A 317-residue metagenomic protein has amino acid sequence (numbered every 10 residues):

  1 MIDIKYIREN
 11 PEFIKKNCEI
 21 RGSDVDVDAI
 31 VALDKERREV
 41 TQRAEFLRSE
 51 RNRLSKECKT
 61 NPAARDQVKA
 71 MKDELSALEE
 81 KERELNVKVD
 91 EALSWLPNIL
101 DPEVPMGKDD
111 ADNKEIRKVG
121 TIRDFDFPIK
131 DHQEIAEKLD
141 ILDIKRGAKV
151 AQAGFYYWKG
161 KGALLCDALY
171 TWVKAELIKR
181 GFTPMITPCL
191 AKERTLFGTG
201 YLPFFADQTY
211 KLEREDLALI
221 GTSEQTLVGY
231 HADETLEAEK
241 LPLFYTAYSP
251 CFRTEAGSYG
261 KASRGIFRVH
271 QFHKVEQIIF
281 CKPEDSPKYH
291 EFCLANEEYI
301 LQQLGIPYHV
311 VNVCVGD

Functional and structural regions predicted by a protein language model:
M1-R123, E137, I141: N-terminal alpha-helical targeting/anchoring segments
K118-G316: TRNA-recognition modules of translation machinery and tRNA-sensing kinases, especially anticodon-binding
